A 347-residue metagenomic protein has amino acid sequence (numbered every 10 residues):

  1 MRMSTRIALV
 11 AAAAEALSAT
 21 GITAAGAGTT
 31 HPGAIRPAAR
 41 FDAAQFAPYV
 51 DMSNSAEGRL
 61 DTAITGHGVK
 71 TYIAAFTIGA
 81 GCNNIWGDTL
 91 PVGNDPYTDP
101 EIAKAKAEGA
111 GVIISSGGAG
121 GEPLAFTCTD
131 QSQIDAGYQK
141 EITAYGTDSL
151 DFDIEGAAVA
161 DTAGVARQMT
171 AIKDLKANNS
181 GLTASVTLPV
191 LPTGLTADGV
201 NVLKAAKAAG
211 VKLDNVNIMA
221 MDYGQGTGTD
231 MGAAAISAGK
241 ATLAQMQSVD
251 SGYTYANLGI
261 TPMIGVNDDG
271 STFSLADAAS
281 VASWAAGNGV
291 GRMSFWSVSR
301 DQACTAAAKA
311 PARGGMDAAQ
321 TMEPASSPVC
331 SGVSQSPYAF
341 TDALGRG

Functional and structural regions predicted by a protein language model:
M1-T29: Secretory targeting and sorting signals
G28-I218, D222-S248, Y255-G259, G265-D277 (+2 more regions): Chitinase-like catalytic core of GlcNAc-active glycosidases
G259-P262, R292-S297: Conserved active-site loop/cleft motifs that coordinate metal ions or position small ligands
D268, A285-G289, S297: Short leucine-rich amphipathic alpha-helical surface patches
L275-R292: Short, low-complexity, polybasic intrinsically disordered segments
V298-Q302: A short, acidic, flexible beta-alpha connecting loop/helix-capping segment that sits on the rim of active
